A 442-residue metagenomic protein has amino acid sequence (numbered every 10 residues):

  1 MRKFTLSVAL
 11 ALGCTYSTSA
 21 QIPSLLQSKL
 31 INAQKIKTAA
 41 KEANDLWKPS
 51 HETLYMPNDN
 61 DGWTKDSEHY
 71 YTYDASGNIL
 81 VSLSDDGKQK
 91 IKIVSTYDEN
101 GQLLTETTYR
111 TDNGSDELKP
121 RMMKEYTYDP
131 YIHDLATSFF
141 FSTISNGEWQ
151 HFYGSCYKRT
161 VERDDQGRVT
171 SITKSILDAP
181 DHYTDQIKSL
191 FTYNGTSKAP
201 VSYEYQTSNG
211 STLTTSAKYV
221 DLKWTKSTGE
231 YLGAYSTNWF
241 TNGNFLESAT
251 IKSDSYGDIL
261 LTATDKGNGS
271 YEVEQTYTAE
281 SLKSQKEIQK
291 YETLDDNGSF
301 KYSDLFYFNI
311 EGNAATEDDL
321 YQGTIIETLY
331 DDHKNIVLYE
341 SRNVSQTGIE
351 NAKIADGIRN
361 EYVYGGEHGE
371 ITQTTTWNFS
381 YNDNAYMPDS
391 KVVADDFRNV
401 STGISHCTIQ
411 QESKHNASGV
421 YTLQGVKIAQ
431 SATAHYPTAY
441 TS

Functional and structural regions predicted by a protein language model:
M1-Q27: Bacterial Sec-dependent N-terminal signal peptides
Q21-S405: Buried hydrophobic residues that stabilize the cores of well-folded domains
S197, N268-S270, E412-A417, A432-T433: A short, compositionally biased
D389-S390, D395-K427: Residue-level detector of functionally pivotal "anchor" positions at catalytic/ligand-binding pockets or at interdomain
Y421-S442: Short, surface-exposed loop/turn motifs with a glycine/proline- and acidic-biased composition
